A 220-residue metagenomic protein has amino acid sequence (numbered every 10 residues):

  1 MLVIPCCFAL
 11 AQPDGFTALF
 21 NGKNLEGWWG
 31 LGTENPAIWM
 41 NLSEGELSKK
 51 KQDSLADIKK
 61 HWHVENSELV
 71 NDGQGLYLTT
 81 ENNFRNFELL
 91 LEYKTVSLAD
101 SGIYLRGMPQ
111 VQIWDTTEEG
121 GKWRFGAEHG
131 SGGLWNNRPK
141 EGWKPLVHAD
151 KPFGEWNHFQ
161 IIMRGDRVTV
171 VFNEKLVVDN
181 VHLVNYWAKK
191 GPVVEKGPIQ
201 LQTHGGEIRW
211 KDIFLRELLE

Functional and structural regions predicted by a protein language model:
M1-C7: Bacterial N-terminal signal peptides
Q12-E220: Carbohydrate-interacting regions of secretory-pathway proteins
